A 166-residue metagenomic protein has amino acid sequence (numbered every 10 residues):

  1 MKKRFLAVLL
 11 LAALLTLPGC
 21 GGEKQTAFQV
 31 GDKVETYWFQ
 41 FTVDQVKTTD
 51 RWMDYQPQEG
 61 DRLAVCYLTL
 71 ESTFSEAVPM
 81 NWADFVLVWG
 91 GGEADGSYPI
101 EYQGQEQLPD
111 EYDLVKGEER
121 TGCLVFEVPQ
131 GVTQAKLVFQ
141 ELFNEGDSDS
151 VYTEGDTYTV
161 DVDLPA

Functional and structural regions predicted by a protein language model:
M1-A7: Bacterial N-terminal signal peptides that target proteins for export
L15-G19: C-terminal motif of bacterial Sec signal peptides marking the signal peptidase cleavage site
G21-E23: Bacterial signal peptide processing site
F28-G60: Low-complexity, acidic Ser/Thr/Pro/Gly-rich terminal tails and inter-domain linkers that flank the onset of structured
F39, A64-C66, R120: Hydrophobic core residues within well-ordered beta-strands of beta-rich domains
K47-V65, E76-A77, Y112-V115: Short, solvent-exposed beta-strand/turn "edge" segments of beta-rich domains on protein surfaces
E71-R120, E145-S150, D161-P165: The feature marks short-to-medium sequence segments in extracytoplasmic or secretory-pathway proteins
C123-S150: Short, surface-exposed ligand- or partner-binding patches at beta-edge/loop junctions that are enriched in aromatics
